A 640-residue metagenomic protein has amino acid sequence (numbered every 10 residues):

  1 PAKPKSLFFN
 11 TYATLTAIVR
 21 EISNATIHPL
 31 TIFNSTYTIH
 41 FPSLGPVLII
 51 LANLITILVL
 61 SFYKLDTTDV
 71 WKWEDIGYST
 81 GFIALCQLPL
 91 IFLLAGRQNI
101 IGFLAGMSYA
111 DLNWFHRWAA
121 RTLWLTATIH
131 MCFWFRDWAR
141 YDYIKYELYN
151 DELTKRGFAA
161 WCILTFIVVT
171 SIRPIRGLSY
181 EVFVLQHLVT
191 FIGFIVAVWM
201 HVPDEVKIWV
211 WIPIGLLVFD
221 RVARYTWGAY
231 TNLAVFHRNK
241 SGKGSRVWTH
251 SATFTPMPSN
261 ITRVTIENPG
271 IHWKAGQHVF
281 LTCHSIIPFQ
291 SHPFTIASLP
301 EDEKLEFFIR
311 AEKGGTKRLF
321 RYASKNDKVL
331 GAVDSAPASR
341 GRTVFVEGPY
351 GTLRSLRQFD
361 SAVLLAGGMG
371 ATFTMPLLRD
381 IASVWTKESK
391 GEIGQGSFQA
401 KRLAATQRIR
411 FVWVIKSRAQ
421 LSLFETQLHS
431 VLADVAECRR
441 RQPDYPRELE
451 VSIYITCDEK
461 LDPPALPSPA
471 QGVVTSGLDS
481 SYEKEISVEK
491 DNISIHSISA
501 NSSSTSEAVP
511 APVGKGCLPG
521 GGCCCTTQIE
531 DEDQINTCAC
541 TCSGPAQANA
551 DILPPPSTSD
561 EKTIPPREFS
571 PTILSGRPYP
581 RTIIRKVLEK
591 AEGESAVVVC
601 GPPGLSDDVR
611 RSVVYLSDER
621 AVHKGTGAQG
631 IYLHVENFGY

Functional and structural regions predicted by a protein language model:
P1-Y37, K304, Q528, T541-F569: Extended, low-complexity, polar regulatory segments
A2-T31, A234-T262, S468, V473-L478 (+2 more regions): Non-transmembrane, juxtamembrane loop and terminal tail segments of multi-pass eukaryotic membrane proteins
L15, V19-T226, T231: Membrane-embedded alpha-helical bundles of multi-pass integral membrane proteins
D75, A84, L88, N99 (+18 more regions): Acidic, Ser/Thr-rich intrinsically disordered and amphipathic helical segments
G81-F82, A110-M131, W211, L216 (+2 more regions): Classical protein tyrosine phosphatase
D111, F307, E312-T316, R321-A323 (+3 more regions): Reductase modules of NAD(P)H-dependent flavoproteins
F166, R173-R176, L185, V189-W199 (+2 more regions): Membrane-proximal cytosolic interface modules of multi-pass membrane proteins
I266-V363, R379, W385, S389-I393 (+4 more regions): FAD-binding FR-type
